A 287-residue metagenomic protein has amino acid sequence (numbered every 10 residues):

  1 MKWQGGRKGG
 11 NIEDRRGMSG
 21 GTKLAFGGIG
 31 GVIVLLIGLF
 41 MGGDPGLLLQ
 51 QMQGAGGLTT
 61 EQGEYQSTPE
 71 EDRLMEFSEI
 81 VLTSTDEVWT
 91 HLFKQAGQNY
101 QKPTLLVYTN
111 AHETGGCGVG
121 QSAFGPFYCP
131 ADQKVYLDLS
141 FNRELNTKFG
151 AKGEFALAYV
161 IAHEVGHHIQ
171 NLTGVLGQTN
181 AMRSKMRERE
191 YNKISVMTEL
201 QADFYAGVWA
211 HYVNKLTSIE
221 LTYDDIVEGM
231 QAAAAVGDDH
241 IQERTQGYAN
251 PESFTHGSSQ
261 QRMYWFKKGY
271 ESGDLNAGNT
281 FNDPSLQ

Functional and structural regions predicted by a protein language model:
M1-S67: Long amphipathic alpha-helical segments used for membrane anchoring, targeting, substrate engagement, or oligomerization
K23-G27, L106, V135-D138, H168 (+1 more regions): Structural recognition of the beta-strand scaffold that forms the well-ordered cores of secreted hydrolase catalytic
L36, W89, Y159-L172, A202-D203 (+1 more regions): Active-site recognition of the HExxH zinc-binding catalytic motif
D72, E76-Y100, K193, M197-I241: Short helix/loop segments within enzyme catalytic domains that coordinate or immediately flank catalytic cofactors
A111-D138: Catalytic zinc-binding patch centered on the HExxH motif and its immediate surroundings that defines zinc-dependent
F141-V160, E190-V196: Short pre-active-site segment immediately N-terminal to the catalytic Zn-binding motif
V165-N180, N214: Catalytic Zn2+-binding segment of zinc metalloproteases
A234-Q287: Pan-zinc metallopeptidase signature
